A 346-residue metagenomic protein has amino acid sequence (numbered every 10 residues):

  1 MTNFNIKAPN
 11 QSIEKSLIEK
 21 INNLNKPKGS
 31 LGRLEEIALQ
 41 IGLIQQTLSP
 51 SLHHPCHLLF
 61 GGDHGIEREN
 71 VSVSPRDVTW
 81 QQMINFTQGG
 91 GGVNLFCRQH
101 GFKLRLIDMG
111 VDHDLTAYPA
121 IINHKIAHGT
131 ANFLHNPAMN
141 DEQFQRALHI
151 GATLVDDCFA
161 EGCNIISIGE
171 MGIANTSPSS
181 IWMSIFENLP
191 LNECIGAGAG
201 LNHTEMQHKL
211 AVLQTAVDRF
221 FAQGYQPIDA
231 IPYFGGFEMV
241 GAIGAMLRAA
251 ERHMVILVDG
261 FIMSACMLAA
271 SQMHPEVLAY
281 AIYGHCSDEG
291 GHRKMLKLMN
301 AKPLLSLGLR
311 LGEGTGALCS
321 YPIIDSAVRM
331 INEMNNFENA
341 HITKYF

Functional and structural regions predicted by a protein language model:
M1-F346: N-terminal loops that bind phosphate or other acidic moieties and the adjacent beta-alpha structural core
